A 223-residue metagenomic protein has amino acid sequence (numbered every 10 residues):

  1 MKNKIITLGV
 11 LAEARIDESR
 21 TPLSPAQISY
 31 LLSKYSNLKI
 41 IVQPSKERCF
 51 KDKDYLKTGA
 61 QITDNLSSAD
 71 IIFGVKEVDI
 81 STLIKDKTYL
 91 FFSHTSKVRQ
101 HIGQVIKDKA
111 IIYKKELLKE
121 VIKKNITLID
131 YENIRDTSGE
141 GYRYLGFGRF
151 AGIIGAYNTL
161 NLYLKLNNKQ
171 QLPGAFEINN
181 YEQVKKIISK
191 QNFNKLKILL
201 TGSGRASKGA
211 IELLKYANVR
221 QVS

Functional and structural regions predicted by a protein language model:
K2, T7, V78-I80, I84-L196: Glycine/serine-rich phosphate-binding loop and adjoining beta1-alpha1 elements at the start of nucleotide-handling
K2-E120: An N-terminal-biased, well-structured beta-alpha scaffold segment characteristic of Rossmann-like dinucleotide-binding
L11-S45, K169-S223: Glycine-rich phosphate/diphosphate-binding loop of Rossmann-like nucleotide-binding domains
I40, I62, T127-I129, Q221: Hydrophobic beta-strand scaffold residues
